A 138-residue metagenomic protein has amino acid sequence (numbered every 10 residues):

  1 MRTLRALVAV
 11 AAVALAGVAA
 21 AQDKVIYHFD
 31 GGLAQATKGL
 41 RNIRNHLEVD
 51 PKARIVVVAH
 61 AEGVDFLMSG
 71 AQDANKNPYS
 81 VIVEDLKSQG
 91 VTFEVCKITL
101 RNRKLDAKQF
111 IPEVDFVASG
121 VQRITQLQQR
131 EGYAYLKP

Functional and structural regions predicted by a protein language model:
M1-V8: Bacterial N-terminal signal peptides that target proteins for export
A11-A14: Repetitive helical segments and hydrophobic/amphipathic motifs
A16-V18: N-terminal signal peptide c-region/cleavage motif recognized by signal peptidases
A20-P138: Secreted/extracellular ectodomain signature
